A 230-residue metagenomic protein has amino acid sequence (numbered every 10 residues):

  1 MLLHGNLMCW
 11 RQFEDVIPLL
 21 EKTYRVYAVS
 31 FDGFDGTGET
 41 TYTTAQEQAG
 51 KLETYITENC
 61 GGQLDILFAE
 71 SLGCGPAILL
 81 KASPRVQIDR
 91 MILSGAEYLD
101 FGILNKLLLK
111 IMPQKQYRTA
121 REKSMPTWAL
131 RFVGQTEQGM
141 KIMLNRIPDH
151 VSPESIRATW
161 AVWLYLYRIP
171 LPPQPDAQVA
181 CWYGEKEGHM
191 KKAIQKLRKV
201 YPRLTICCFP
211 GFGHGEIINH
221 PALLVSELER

Functional and structural regions predicted by a protein language model:
M1-G38: Conserved HGGG/HGGXW glycine-rich cap/lid loop of the alpha/beta-hydrolase fold
Y27-I66, S226: Active-site loop/oxyanion-hole signature of alpha/beta-hydrolase fold enzymes
F68-G73, A77: Gly/Ala-rich beta-loop-alpha elbow adjacent to hydrolase catalytic centers
A82, I88-T119: Flexible "cap/lid" loop of the alpha/beta hydrolase fold
I103-L104, T119-P173: Conserved alpha/beta-hydrolase catalytic His-Asp/Glu region
P175, C181-Y183: Short beta-strand/loop motif that positions the catalytic acidic residue of the alpha/beta-hydrolase fold
E185-M190, H214-G215: Acidic catalytic loop of the alpha/beta-hydrolase fold
F209-L223: Catalytic histidine-centered segment of alpha/beta-hydrolase-like enzymes
